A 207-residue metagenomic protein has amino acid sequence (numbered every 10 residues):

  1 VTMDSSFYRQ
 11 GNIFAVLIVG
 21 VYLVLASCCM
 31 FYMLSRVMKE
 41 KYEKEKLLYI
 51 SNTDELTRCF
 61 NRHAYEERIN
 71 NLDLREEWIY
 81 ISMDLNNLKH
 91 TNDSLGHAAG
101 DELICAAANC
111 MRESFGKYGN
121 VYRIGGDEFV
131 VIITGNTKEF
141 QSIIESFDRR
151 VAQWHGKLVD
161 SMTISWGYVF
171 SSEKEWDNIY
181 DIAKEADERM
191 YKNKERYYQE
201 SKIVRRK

Functional and structural regions predicted by a protein language model:
V1-R9: Short, hydrophobic beta-strand elements of compact beta-sandwich sensory domains
N12-E55, H63-D73: Signal-transducing coiled-coil linker helices
E45-E67, M83-H97, C105: Conserved nucleotide-binding and Mg2+-coordinating catalytic segments in signaling enzymes
L88, A106-A107, F129, W166: Hydrophobic framework residues that shape the active-site pocket of cyclic nucleotide turnover catalytic cores
H97, Q141-D148, A152, G156 (+1 more regions): Catalytic-core segments of nucleotide cyclases and related cyclic-nucleotide turnover enzymes
A99-Y118: Active-site-proximal alpha-helical element of nucleotidyl cyclase-like catalytic domains and analogous helices
L103, V130-F147: Short helix/loop segment flanking the catalytic signature motif in cyclic-nucleotide metabolism enzymes
N120-R123, D160: A short pre-motif secondary-structure segment
